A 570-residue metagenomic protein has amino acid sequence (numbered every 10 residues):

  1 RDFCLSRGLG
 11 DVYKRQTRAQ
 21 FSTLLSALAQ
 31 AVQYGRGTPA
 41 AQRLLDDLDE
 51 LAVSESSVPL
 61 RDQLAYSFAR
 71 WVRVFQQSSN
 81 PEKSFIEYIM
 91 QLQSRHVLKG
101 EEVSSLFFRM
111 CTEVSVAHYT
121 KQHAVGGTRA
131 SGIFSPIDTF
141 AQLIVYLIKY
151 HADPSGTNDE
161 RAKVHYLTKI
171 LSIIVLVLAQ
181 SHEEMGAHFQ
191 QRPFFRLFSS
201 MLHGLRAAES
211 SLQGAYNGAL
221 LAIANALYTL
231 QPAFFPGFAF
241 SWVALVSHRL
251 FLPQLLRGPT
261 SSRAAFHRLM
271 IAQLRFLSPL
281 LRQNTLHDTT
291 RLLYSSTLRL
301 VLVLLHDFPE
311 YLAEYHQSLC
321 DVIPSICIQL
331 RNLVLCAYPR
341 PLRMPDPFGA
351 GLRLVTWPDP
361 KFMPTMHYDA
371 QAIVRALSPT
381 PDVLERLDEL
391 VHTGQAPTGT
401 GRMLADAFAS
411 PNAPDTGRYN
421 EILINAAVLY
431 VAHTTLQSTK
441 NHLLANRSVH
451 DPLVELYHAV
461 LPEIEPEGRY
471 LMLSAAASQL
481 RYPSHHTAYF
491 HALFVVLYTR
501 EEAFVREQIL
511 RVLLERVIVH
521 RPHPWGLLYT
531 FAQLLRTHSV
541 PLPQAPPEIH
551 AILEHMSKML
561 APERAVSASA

Functional and structural regions predicted by a protein language model:
R1, D46-L280, L304, D359-E554: Alpha-helical solenoid scaffolds in large eukaryotic transport, assembly, and signaling factors
D2-Q16: Single conserved hydrophobic/aromatic residue that forms the stacking wall/gate of nucleotide- or nucleobase-binding
C4-L5, R340, A432: Intrinsically disordered, low-complexity regions enriched in small/polar residues
R18-L64, L302, F308-L384, A532-A570: Eukaryotic acidic, Ser/Thr-rich intrinsically disordered low-complexity regions
R282-T290: Acidic, Ser/Thr-rich low-complexity linear motifs
